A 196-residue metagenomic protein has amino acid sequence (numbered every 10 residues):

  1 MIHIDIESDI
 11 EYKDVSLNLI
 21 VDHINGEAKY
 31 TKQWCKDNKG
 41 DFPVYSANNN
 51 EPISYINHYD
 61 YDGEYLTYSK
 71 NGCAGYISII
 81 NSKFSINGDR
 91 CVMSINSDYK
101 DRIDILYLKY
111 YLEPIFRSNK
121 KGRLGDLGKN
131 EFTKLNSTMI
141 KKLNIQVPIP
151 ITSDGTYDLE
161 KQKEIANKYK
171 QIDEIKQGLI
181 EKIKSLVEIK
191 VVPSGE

Functional and structural regions predicted by a protein language model:
M1-N49, T152-E196: Non-catalytic DNA-recognition/assembly elements of restriction-modification systems
E7, A28-W34, P52-N57, I77-N81 (+1 more regions): Intrinsically disordered, low-complexity boundary segments flanking structured domains
D9, K36-D37, Y59-D60, F84-S85 (+1 more regions): A generic structural signal for short, solvent-exposed coil/turn residues that cap or connect secondary-structure
Y12, K39-F42, G63, N81 (+2 more regions): Sequence-level motif detector for i,i+2 pairs with an aromatic at +2
S46-N50, I56-S118: A short beta-sheet element
F84-C91, L124-S153, L159-E160: A short glycine-rich beta-alpha junction/loop motif
Y107-Y111, K141, E164, K168: Long, highly charged amphipathic alpha-helices
L112-N119, V147, Y169-K176: Short leucine-rich amphipathic alpha-helical surface patches
